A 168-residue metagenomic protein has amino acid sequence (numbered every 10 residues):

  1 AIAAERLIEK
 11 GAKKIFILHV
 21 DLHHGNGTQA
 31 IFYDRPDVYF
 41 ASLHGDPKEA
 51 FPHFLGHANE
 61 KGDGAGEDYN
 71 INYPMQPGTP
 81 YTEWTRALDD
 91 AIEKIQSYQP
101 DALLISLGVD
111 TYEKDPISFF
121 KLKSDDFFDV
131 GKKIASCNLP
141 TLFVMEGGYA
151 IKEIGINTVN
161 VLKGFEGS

Functional and structural regions predicted by a protein language model:
A1-K133, L162-K163: Conserved alpha-helical scaffold segments that buttress catalytic/binding sites
Y81, A150-I151: Alpha-helix N-cap/loop-to-helix initiation residues
D115-S118, I151-I156: Metal-dependent catalytic neighborhoods of phosphoester/phosphodiester hydrolases
K123-S124, E153-S168: Short, electropositive alpha-helical surface patch
S136-T141: A short helix->loop->beta-strand "cap" motif at the edges of active sites that frequently abuts
